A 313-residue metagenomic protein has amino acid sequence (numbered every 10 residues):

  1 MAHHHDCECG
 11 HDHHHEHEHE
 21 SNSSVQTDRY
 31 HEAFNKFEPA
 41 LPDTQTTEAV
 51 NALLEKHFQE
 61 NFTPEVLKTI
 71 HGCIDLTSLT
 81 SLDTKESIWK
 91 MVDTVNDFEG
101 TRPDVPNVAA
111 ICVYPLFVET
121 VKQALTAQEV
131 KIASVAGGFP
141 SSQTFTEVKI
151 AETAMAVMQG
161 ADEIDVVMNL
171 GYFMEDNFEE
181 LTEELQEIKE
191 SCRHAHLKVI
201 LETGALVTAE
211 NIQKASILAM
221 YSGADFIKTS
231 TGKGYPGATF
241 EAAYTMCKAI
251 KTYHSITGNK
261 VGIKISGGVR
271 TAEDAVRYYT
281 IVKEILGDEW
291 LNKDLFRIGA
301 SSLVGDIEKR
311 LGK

Functional and structural regions predicted by a protein language model:
M1-N22: Histidine-centered metal-binding segments
E8, E16, T27, H31-F34 (+4 more regions): Generic intrinsically disordered, low-complexity segments enriched for polar/acidic and small residues
S21-T69: Conserved, well-structured core domains of diverse proteins
H57-H71, L82-P106, L116-I263, R270-S301 (+2 more regions): Alpha/beta enzyme core
L79: A short, histidine- and acid-enriched strand-loop-helix "catalytic/donor-clamping" loop that lines the nucleotide-sugar
I111-V113: Short, hydrophobic beta-strand segments that form beta-sheet elements in well-ordered domains
